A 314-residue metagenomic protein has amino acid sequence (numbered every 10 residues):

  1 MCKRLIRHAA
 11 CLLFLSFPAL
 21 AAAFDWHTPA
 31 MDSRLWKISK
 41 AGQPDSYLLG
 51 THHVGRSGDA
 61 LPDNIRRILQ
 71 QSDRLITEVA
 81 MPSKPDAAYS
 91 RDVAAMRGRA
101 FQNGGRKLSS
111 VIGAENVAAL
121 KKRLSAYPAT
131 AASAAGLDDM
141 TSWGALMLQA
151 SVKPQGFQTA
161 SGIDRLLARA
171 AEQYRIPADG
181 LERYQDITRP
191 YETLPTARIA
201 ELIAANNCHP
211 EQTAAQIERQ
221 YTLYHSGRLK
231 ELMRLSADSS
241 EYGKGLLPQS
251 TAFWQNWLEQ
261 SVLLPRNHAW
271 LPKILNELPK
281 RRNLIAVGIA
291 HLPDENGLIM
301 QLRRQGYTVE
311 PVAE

Functional and structural regions predicted by a protein language model:
M1-A10: Bacterial N-terminal signal peptides that target proteins for export
H8-A9, K40-G42, E277-P279: Short hydrophobic "helix-edge" motifs at membrane interfaces and signal-peptide entry regions
S16-A19: N-terminal signal peptide c-region/cleavage motif recognized by signal peptidases
A22-P29: Cleaved targeting-peptide boundary
F24, R34-L258: Structured, acidic catalytic/metal-binding patches in enzyme active sites
M31-R34, A269-W270: Alpha-helical scaffolding within the catalytic cores of extracellular/periplasmic polymer-degrading hydrolases
A252-E314: A cross-kingdom marker for long, charged
